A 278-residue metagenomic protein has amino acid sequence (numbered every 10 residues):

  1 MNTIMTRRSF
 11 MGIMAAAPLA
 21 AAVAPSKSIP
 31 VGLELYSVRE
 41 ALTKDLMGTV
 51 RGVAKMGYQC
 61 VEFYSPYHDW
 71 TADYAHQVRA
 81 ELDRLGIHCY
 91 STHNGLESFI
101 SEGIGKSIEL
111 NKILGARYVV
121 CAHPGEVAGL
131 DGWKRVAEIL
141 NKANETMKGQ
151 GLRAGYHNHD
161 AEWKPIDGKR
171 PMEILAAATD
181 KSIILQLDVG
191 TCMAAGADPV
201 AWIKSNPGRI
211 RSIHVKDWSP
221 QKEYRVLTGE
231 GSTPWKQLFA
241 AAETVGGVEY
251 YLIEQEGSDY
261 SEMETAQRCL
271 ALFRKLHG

Functional and structural regions predicted by a protein language model:
N2-I4, F10-A15, L19-A20, A24-G32 (+3 more regions): Histidine-acidic metal/acid-base catalytic patches
M14-A15, L19-V23, C60, Y67 (+4 more regions): Active-site acidic/histidine proton-transfer and metal-coordination neighborhood in alpha/beta enzyme cores
Y36-V38, Y64-P66, N94-E97, H123-E126 (+4 more regions): Active-site beta-loop-alpha junctions enriched in small/polar residues
F63-Y64, C89-G95, V119-C121, H214-W218 (+2 more regions): Short, highly charged low-complexity linear segments
W70-A75: Active-site-adjacent beta->alpha loops and helix N-cap segments on the catalytic face of soluble alpha/beta enzymes
V78: Short, aromatic/basic amphipathic alpha-helical patches
